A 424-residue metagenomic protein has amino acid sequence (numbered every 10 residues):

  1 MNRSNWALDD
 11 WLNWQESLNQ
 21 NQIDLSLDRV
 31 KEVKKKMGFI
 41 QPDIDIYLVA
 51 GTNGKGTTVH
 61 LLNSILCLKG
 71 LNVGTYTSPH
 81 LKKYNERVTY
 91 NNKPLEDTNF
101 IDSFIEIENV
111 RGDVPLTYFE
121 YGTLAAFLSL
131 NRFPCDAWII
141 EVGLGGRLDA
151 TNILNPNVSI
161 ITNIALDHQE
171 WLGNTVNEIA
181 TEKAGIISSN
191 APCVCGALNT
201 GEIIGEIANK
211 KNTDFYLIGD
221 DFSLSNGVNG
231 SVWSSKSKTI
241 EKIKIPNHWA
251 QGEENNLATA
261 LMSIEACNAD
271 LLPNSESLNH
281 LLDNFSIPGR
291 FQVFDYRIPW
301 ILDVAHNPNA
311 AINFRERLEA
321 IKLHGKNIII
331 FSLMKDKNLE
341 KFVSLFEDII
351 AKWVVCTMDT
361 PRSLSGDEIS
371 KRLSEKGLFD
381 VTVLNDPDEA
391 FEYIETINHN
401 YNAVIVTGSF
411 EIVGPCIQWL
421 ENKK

Functional and structural regions predicted by a protein language model:
M1-N21: Charged, amphipathic alpha-helical linker segments immediately N-terminal to NTP-binding catalytic cores
A7, N21-I23, L27, K31-K35 (+3 more regions): ATP-dependent carboxylate-amine ligase catalytic core
V49, T57-G74: A conserved segment at the C-terminal end of the G1
G122-W171, E202-I243: Extended acidic/charged loop-beta regions that coordinate divalent cations and stabilize anionic phosphate/carboxylate
F133-V142, D149-I160, I164-H168, T175-E178 (+1 more regions): Nucleotide phosphate-binding/pyrophosphate-handling subdomain across enzymes that bind or process nucleotide phosphates
V194, L198-I203, K210-F215, P299-W300 (+2 more regions): C-terminal helical cap/extension that packs against the catalytic core of soluble nucleotide-cofactor enzymes
C195-A197, N209-G227, N247-Q251, P273-N284 (+5 more regions): Beta-strand->loop->alpha-helix junctions that form or flank phosphate-binding loops in nucleotide-handling enzymes
